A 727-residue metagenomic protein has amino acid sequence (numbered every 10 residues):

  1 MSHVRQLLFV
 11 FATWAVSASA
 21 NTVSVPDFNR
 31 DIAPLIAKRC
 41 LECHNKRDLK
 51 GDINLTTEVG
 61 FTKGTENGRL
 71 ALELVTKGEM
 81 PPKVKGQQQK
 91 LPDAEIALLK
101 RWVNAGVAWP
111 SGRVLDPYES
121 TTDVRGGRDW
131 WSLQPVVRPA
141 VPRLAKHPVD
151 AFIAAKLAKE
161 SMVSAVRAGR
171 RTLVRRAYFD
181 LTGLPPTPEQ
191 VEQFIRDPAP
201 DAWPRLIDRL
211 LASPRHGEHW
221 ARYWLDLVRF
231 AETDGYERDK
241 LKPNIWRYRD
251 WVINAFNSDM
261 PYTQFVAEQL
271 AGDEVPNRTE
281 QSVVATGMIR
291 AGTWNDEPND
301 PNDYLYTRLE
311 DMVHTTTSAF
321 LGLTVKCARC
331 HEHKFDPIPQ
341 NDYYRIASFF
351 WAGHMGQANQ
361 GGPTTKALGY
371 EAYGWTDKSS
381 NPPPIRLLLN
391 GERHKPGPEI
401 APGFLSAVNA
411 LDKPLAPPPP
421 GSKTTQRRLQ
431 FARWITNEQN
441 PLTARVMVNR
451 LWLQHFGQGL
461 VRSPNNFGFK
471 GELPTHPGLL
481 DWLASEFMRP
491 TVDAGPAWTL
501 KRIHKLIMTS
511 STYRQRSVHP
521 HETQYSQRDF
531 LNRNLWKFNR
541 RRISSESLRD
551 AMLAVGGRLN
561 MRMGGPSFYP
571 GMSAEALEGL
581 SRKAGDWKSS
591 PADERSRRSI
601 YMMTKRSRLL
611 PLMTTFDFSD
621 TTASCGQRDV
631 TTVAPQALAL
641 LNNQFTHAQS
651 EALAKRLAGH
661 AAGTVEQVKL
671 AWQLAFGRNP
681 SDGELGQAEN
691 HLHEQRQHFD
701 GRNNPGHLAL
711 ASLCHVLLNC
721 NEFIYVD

Functional and structural regions predicted by a protein language model:
M1-V4: N-terminal secretory signal peptides that target proteins for export/translocation
Q6-S17: Bacterial N-terminal signal peptides
A20-K100, W109-D150, A154-A155, R171-R176 (+5 more regions): Solvent-exposed helix-loop boundary motif
E79, V84, A105, W131 (+3 more regions): Active-site histidine-acidic residue metal-binding/catalytic motifs, centered on HxH/HExxH-like signatures
K100-G106, G571: Short, well-ordered beta-strand segments
R143-R176, D180-R215, F230-N277, K326 (+6 more regions): Primarily short, surface-exposed interaction patches in extracytoplasmic proteins
L713: Globin-like tetrapyrrole-binding proteins
